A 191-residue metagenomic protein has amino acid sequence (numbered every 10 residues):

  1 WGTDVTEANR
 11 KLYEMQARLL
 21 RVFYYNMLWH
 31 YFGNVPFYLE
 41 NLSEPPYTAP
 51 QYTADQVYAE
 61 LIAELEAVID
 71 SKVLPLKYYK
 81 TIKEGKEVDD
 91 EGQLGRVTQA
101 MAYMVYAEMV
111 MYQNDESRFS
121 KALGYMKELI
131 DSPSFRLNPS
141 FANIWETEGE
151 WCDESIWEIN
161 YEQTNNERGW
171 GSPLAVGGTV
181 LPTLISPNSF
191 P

Functional and structural regions predicted by a protein language model:
W1-F32, T48, Y52-A59, L65-K77: Conserved, well-structured interaction surfaces
T6-Y13, L20, V57, I82 (+4 more regions): Structural signature of alpha-solenoid helical repeat junctions
V22-Y24, P36, M104-M109: Amphipathic alpha-helical repeat scaffolds of TPR domains
Y24-G33, D131-P139: Secretory-pathway/luminal and periplasmic proteins that interact with or process carbohydrate-rich
W29-H30, N34-P36, Y112-E116: Short coil/turn linking the two alpha-helices of tandem helical-hairpin repeats
N34-A54, S120: Short coil/linker segments at helix-helix boundaries
Y58, I62-A67, V73, R96-P191: An aromatic- and glycine-enriched ligand-binding surface/loop that stacks and positions planar moieties
L74-G92: Surface-exposed intrinsically disordered loops and tails
